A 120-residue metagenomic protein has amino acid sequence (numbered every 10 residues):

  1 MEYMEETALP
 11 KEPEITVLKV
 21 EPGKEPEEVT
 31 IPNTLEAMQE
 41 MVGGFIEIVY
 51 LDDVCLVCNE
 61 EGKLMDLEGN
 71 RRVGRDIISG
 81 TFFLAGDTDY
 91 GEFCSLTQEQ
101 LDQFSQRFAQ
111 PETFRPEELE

Functional and structural regions predicted by a protein language model:
M1-E120: Short beta-rich binding modules
